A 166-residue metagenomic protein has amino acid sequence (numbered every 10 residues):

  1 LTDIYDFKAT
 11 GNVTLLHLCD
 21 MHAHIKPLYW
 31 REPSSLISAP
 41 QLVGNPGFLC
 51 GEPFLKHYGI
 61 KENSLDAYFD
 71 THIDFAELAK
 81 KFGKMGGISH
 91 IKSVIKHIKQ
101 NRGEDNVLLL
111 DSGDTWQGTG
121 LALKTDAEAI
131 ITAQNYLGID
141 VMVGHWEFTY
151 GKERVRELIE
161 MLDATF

Functional and structural regions predicted by a protein language model:
L1-F166: N-terminal catalytic scaffold of extracellular/periplasmic and nuclease hydrolases that process anionic headgroups
